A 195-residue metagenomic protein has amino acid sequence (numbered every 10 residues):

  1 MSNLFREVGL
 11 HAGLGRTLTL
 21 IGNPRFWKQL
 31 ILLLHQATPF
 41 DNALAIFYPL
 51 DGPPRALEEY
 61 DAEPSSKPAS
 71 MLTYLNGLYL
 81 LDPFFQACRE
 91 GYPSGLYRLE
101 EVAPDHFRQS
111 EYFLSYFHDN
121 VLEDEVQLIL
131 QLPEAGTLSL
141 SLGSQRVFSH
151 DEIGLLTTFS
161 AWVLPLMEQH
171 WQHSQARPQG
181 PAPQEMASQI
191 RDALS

Functional and structural regions predicted by a protein language model:
S2-F5, G9-V147, A161: Regulatory input/activation interfaces that engage signals or partners
H118-L122, P165, Q169-Q172: Alpha-helix capping at helix-to-loop junctions
S144-D151, H170-S174: Inter-helical turn/loop segments and adjacent helix faces that build the functional surface of alpha-helical bundle
F148-P165: Amphipathic alpha-helical "output/dimerization" segments
Q169-S195: Signal-transducing coiled-coil/dimerization helices and immediately adjacent hinge/linker segments that couple sensory
